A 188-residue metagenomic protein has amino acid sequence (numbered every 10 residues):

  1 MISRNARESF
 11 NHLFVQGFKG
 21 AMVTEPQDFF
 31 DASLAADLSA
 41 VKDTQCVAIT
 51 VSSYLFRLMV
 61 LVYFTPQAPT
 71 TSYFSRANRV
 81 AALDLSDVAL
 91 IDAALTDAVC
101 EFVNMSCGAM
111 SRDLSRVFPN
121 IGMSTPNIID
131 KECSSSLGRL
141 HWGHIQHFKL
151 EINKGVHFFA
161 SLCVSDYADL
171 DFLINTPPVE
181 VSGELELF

Functional and structural regions predicted by a protein language model:
M1-F188: N-terminal auxiliary interaction/assembly segments of multi-subunit proteins
